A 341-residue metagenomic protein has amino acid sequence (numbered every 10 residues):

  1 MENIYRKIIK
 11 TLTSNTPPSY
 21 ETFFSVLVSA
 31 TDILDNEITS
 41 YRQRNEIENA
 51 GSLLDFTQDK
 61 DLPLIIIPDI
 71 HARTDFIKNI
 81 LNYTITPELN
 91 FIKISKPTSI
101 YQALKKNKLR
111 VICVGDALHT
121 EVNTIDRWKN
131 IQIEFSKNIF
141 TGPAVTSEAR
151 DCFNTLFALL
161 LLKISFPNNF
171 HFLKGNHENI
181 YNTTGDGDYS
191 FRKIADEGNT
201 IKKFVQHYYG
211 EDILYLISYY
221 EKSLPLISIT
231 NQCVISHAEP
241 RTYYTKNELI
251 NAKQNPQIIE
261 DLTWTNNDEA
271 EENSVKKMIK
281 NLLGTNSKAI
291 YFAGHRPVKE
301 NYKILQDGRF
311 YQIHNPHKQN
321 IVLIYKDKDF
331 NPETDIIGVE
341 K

Functional and structural regions predicted by a protein language model:
M1-K341: Feature recognizes metal-dependent phosphohydrolase scaffolds
